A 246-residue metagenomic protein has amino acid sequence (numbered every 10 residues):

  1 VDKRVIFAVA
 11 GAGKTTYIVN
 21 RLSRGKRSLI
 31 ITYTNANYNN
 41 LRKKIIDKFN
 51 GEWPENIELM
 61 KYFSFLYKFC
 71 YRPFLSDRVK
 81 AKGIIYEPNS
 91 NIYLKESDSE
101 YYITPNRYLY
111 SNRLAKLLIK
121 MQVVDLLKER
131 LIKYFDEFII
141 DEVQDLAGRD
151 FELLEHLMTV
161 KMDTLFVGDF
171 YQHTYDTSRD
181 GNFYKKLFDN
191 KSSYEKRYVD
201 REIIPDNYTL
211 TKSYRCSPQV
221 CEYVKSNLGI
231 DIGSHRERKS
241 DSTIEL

Functional and structural regions predicted by a protein language model:
V1-L246: The feature marks helicase ATPase cores and/or their adjacent C-terminal helical subdomains in SF1/SF2/AAA+ helicases
